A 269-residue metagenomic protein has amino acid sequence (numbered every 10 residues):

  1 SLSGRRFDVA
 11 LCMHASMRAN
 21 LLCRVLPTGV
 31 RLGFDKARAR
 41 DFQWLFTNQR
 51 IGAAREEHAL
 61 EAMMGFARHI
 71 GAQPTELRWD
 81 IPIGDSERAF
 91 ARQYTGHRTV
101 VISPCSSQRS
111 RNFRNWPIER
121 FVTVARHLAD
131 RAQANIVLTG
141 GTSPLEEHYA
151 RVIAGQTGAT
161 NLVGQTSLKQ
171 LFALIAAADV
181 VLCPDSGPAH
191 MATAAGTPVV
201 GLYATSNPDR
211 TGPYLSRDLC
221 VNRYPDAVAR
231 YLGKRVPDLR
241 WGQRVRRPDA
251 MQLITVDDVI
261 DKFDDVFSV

Functional and structural regions predicted by a protein language model:
S1-V269: Catalytic machinery of carbohydrate-active enzymes, primarily nucleotide-sugar-dependent glycosyltransferases
